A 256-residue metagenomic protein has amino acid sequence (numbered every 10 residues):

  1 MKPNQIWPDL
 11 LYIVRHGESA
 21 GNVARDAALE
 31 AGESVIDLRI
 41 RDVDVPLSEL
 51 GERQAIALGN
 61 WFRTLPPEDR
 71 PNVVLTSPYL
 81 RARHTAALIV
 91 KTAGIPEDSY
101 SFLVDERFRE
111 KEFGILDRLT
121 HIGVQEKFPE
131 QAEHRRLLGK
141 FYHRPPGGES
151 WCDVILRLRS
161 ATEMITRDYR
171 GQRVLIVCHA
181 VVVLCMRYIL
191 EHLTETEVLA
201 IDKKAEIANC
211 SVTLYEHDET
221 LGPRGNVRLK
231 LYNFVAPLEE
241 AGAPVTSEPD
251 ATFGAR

Functional and structural regions predicted by a protein language model:
M1-L11, A24, K111-Q125, R167 (+2 more regions): Acidic, low-complexity terminal tails and accessory targeting/binding regions of phosphate-metabolizing enzymes
K2-Y12, A20-G21, R53-E133, T196 (+3 more regions): Phosphate-coordination/substrate-recognition cap region in phosphate-metabolizing enzymes
L10-V14, L75, Q172-C178: Beta-strand elements within well-structured catalytic alpha/beta cores of enzymes that handle phosphate/sulfate esters
H16, G51, H179: Short, conserved phosphate/pyrophosphate- and ester-handling motifs at nucleotide-, phospho-/glycolipid
A24-R83, I89, R144-R159: Loop-to-helix element that buttresses phosphate recognition and phosphoryl-transfer chemistry
G32-R39, F102, P129-L137: A short C-terminal helix-loop "cap" of Rossmann-like NAD(P)-dependent dehydrogenase/epimerase domains
L65-D69, I165-Q172: Glycine-rich phosphate-binding loop signature in dinucleotide/nucleotide-binding domains
S160, I165, R173-V181: His/acidic metal-ligating clusters that form di-metal
